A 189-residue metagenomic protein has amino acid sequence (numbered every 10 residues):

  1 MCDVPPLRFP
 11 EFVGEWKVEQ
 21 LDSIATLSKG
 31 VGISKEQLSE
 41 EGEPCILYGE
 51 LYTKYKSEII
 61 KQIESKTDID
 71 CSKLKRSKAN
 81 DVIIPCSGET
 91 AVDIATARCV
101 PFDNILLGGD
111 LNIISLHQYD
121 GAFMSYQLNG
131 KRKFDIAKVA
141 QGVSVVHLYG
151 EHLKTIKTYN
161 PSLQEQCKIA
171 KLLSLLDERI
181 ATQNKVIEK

Functional and structural regions predicted by a protein language model:
V4-V31: Non-catalytic DNA-recognition/assembly elements of restriction-modification systems
D22-N160: DNA target-recognition domains and sequence-specific DNA-contacting regions of bacterial/archaeal
G88, L172-S174: Short, surface-exposed secondary-structure boundary micro-motifs
I180-K189: Extended intrinsically disordered, low-complexity coil regions enriched in Ser, Thr, Gly, Ala and often Pro
